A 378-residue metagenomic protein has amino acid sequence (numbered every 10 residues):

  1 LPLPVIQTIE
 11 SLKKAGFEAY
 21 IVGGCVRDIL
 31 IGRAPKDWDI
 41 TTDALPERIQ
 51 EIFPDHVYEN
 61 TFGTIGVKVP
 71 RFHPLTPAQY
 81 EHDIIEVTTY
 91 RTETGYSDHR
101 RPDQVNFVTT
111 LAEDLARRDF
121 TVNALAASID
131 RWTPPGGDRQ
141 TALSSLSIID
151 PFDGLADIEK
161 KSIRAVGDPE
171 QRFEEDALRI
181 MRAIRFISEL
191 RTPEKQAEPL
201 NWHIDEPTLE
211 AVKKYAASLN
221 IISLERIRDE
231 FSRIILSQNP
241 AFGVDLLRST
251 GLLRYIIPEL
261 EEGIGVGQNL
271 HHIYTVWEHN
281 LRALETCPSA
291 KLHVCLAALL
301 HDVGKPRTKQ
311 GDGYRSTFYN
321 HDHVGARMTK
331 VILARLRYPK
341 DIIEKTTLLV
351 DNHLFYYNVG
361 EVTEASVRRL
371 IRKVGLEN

Functional and structural regions predicted by a protein language model:
L1-N378: Catalytic cores of the polymerase beta-like nucleotidyltransferase superfamily and closely associated nucleotide
